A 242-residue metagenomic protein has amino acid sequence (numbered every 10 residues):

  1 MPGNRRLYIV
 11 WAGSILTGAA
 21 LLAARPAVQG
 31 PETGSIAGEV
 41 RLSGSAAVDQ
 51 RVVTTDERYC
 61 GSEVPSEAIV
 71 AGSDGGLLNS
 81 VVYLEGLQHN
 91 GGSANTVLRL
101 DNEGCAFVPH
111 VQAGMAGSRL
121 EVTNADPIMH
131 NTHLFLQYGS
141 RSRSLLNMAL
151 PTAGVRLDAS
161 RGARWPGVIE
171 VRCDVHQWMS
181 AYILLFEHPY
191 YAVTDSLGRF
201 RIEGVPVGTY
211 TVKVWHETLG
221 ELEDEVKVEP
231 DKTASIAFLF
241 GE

Functional and structural regions predicted by a protein language model:
M1-P2, L21, V168: General helical secondary-structure elements
P2-A12: Bacterial N-terminal signal peptides that target proteins for export
V10-A20: Bacterial N-terminal signal peptides
A24-E242: Extracytoplasmic copper-binding redox domains, predominantly the cupredoxin/blue-copper superfamily
